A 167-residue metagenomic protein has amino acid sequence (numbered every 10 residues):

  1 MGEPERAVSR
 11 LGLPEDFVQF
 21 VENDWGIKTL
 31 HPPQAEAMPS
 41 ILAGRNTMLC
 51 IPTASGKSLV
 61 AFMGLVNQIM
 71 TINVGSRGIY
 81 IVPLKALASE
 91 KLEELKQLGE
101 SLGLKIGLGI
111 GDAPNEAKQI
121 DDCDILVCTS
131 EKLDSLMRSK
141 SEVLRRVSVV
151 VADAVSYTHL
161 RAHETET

Functional and structural regions predicted by a protein language model:
E3-M48: Conserved pre-motif I regulatory segment
T29-R161: Conserved P-loop/Walker A NTP-binding site and adjacent catalytic elements of P-loop NTPases
A162-T167: A short, hydrophobic C-terminal helix/tail in secreted or cell-surface proteins
